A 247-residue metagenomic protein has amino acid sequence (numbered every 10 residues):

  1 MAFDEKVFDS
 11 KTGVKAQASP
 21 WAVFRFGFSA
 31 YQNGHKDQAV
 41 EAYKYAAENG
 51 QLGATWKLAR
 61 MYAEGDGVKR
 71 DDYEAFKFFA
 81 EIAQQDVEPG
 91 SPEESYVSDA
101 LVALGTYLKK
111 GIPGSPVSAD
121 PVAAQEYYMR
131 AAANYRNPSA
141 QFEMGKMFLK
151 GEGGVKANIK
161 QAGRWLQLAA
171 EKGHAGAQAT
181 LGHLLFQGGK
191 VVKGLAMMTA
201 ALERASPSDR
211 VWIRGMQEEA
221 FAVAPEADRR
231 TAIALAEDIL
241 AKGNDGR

Functional and structural regions predicted by a protein language model:
M1-D37: N-terminal leader/linker segments that initiate helical-solenoid repeat arrays
E5-V7, A205-R247: Terminal, low-structured helical/coil segments at or just beyond the last alpha-helical repeat
A18-S19, V23, G34, E48-Q51 (+10 more regions): Short helix-capping/linker turns of helical repeat alpha-solenoids
V23-A30, K57-E64, I82, L101-I112 (+4 more regions): Hydrophobic face of amphipathic alpha-helices that form TPR/SEL1-like repeat modules and related alpha-solenoid
F76-Q85, F186-D209, A234-A241: TPR/TPR-like (Sel1-like) alpha-helical repeat modules
